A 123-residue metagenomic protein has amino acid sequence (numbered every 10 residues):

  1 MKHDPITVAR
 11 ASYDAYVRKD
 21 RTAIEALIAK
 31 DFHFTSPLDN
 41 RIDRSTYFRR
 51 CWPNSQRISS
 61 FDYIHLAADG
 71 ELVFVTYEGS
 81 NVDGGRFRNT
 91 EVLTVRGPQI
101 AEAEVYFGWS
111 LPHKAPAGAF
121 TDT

Functional and structural regions predicted by a protein language model:
M1-T22, A26, K30, A117-T123: Short, low-complexity N-terminal intrinsically disordered segments enriched in polar/charged residues
D4, V17, T35-P37, T46-T123: A beta-strand edge to alpha-helix "cap/lid" segment located at domain peripheries
N40-I42: Acidic-and-aromatic substrate-binding clefts and catalytic sites of carbohydrate-active enzymes
